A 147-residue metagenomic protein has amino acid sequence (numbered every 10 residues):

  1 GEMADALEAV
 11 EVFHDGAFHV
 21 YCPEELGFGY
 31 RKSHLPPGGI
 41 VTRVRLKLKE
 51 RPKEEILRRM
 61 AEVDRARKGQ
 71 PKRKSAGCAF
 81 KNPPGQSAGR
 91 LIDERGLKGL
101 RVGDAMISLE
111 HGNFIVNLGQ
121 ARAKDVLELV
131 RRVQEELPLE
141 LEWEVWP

Functional and structural regions predicted by a protein language model:
G1-E2, V126, V130: Glycine/serine-rich anion-binding loops at beta->alpha junctions that coordinate negatively charged ligand groups
G1-E8, H14, S75: A gly/ser-rich beta-alpha-beta helix-loop segment of oxidoreductase catalytic cores
F13, F18-E128, E136-P147: Phosphate/pyrophosphate- and phosphate-bearing ligand-binding catalytic cores of soluble enzymes
V133: Phosphate/pyrophosphate-binding loops and the adjoining catalytic core of nucleotide-dependent enzymes
